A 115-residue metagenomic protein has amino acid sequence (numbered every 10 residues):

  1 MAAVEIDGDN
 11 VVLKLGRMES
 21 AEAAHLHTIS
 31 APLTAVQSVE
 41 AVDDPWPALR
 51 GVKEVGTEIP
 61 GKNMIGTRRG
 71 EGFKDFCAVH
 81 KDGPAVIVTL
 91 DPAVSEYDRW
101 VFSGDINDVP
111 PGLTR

Functional and structural regions predicted by a protein language model:
M1-L33, Q37-S38: Conserved beta-hairpin
L26-S30, Q37-R115: Acidic, Ser/Thr- and proline-rich intrinsically disordered linker/docking segments of eukaryotic scaffolds
